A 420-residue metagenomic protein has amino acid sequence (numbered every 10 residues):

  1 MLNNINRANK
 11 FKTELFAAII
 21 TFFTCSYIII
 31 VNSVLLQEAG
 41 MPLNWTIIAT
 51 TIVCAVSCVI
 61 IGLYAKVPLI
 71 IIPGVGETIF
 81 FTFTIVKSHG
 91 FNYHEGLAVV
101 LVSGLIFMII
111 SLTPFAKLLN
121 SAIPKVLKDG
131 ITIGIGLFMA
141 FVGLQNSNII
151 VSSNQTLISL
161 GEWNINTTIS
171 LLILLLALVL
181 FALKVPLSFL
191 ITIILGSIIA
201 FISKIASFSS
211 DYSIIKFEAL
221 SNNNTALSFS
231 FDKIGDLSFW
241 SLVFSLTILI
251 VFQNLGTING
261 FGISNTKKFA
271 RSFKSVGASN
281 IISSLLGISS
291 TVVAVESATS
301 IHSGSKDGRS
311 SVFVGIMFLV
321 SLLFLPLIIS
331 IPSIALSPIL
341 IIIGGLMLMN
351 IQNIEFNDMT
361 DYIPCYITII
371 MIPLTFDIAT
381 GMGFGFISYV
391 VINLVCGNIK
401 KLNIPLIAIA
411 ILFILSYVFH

Functional and structural regions predicted by a protein language model:
M1-W45, I158-S159, L190-A270, I414-L415: Helix-loop-helix hairpins and the membrane-proximal interhelical loops of multi-pass alpha-helical transport proteins
L2-N32, V53-C54, P73-F83, K87-I135 (+1 more regions): Helix-loop-helix junctions within the multi-pass membrane cores of secondary transporters/permeases
I19-S26, V56-V59, L63, A140 (+3 more regions): Hydrophobic/aromatic residues within the transmembrane alpha-helices of Major Facilitator Superfamily
T21, L43-T50, I135, Q145: Hydrophobic alpha-helical transmembrane bundles of multi-pass membrane proteins
A39-V59: Loop-to-helix transition at the N-terminal end of transmembrane alpha-helices
A55-V75: Juxtamembrane transmembrane-helix boundary signature
H89-I202, F313-H420: Membrane-embedded alpha-helical modules
